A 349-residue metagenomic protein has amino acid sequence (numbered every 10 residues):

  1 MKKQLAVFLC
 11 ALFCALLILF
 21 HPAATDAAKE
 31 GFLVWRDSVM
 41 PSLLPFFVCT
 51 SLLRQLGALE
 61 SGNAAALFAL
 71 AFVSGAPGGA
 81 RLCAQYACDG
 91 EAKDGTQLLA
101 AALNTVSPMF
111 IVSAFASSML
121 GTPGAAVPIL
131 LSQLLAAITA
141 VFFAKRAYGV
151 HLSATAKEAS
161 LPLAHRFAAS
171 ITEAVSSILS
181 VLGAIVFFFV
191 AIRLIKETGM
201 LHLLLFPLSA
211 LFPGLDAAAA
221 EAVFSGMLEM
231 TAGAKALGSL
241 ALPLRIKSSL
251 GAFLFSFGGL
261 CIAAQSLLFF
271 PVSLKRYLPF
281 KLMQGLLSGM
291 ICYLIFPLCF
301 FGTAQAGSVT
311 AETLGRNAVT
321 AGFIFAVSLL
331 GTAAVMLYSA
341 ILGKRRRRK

Functional and structural regions predicted by a protein language model:
K2-E60, A174: N-terminal signal-anchor module of multipass membrane proteins
Q4-A15, S42-V48, I138, A154 (+2 more regions): Hydrophobic mid-bilayer segments of alpha-helices in multi-pass membrane transport proteins, especially secondary
I18-K29, R54-L59, S113-A114, L120 (+5 more regions): Transmembrane helix-loop junctions in multi-pass membrane proteins
S38-L43, A125-V141, F323-S328: Alpha-helical transmembrane segments
G62-L120, A222-L240, K247-F270, L278-L282: Alpha-helical membrane segments and immediately flanking helix-loop junctions that form or couple to the substrate/ion
E91-G95, M109-F110, I138, L244-L337: C-terminal transmembrane helix pair
G149-E173, Q305-A311, G315, S339-K349: Intrinsically disordered, low-complexity non-transmembrane regions of multi-pass membrane transporters
I171, V175-A252: Transmembrane helical segments that form the transport core of multi-pass membrane transport proteins
